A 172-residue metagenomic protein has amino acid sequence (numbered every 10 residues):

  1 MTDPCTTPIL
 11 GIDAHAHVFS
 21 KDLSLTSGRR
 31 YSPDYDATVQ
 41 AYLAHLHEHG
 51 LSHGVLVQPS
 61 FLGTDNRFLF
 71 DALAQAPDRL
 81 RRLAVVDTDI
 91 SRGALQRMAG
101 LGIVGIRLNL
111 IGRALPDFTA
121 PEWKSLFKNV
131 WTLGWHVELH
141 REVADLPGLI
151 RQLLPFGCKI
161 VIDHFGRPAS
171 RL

Functional and structural regions predicted by a protein language model:
M1-T2, R171: H/E-rich (His + Asp/Glu) clusters that bind or coordinate divalent metals
T2-L133, A144: Mid-domain alpha/beta scaffold segments of enzyme catalytic cores
T119-L172: Catalytic pocket-lining loop regions of alpha/beta-barrel enzymes, especially the amidohydrolase/enolase/GH5 lineages
